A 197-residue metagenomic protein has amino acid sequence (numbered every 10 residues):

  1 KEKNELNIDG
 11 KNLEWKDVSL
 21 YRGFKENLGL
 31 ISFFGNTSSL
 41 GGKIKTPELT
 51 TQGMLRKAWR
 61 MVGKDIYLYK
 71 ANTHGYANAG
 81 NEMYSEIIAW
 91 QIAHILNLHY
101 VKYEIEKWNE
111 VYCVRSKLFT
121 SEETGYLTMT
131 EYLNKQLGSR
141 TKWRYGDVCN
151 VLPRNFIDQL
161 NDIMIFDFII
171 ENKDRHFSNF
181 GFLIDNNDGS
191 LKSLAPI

Functional and structural regions predicted by a protein language model:
K1-I165, I169-N172, F182-I197: Phosphate/dinucleotide-binding and metal-coordinating scaffold of catalytic cores in nucleotide-dependent enzymes
S178-F180: Conserved protein-kinase catalytic-loop position immediately C-terminal to the HRD catalytic Asp
